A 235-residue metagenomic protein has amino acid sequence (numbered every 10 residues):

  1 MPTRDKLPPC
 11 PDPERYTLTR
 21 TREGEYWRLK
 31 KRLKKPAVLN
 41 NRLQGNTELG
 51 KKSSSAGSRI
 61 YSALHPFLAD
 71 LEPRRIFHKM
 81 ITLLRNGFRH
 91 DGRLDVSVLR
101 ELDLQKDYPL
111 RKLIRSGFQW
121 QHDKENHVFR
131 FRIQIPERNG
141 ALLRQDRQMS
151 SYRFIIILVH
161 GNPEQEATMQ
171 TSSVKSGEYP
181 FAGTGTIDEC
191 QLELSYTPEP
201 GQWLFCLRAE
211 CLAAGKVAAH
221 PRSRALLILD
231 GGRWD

Functional and structural regions predicted by a protein language model:
M1-L113: Long, polar/Ser/Thr-enriched low-complexity segments that form simple helices or flexible linkers at protein ends
K6-C10, G45-N46, K52, R59 (+1 more regions): C-terminal tail/extension regions appended to the core domain(s) of diverse proteins
L83-G231: Charged linear interaction tracts used for macromolecular binding and regulation
